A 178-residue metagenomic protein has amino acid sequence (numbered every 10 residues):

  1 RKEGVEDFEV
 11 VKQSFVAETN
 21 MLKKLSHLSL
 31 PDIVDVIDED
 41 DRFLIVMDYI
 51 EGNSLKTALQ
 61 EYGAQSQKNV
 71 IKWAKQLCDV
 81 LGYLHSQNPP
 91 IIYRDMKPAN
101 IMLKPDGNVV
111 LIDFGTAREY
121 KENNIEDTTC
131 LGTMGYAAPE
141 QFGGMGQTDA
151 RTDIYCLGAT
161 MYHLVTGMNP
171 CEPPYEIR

Functional and structural regions predicted by a protein language model:
E3-K24: AlphaC helix of the eukaryotic protein kinase fold
V36: Activation-segment/catalytic-loop signature of the eukaryotic protein kinase fold
D40-S54: Conserved short submotifs of the Hanks-type protein kinase catalytic core that shape the nucleotide-binding pocket
W73-A74: Activation segment signature within eukaryotic-like protein kinase domains
D79-I91: Protein kinase catalytic-loop region centered on the HRD/HxD motif
D127-E140: Conserved activation segment of eukaryotic-like protein kinases, specifically the C-terminal portion of the activation
